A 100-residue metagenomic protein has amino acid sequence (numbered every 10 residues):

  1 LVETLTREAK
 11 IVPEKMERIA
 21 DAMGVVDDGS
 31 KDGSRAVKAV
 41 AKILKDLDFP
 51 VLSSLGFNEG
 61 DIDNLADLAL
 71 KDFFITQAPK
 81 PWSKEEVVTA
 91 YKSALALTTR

Functional and structural regions predicted by a protein language model:
L1-D61: Gly/Pro-rich interdomain helix-loop hinge
E59-R100: Short, amphipathic C-terminal "tail helix"
